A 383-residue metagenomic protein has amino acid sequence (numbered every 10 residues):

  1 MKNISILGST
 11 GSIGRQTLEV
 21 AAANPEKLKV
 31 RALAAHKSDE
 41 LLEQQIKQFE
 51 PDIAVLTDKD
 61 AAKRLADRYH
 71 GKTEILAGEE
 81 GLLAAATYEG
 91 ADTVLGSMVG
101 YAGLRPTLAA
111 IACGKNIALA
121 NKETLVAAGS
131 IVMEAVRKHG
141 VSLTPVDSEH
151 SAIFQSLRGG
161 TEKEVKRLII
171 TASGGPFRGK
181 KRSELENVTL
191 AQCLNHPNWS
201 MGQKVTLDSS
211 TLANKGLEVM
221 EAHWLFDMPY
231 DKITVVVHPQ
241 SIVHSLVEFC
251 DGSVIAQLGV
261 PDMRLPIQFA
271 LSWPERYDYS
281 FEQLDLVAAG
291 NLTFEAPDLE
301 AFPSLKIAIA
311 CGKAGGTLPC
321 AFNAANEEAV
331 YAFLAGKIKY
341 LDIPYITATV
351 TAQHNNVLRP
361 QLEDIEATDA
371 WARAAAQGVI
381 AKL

Functional and structural regions predicted by a protein language model:
M1-L383: Catalytic, metal-anchored helix/loop core of enzyme active sites in primary metabolism
